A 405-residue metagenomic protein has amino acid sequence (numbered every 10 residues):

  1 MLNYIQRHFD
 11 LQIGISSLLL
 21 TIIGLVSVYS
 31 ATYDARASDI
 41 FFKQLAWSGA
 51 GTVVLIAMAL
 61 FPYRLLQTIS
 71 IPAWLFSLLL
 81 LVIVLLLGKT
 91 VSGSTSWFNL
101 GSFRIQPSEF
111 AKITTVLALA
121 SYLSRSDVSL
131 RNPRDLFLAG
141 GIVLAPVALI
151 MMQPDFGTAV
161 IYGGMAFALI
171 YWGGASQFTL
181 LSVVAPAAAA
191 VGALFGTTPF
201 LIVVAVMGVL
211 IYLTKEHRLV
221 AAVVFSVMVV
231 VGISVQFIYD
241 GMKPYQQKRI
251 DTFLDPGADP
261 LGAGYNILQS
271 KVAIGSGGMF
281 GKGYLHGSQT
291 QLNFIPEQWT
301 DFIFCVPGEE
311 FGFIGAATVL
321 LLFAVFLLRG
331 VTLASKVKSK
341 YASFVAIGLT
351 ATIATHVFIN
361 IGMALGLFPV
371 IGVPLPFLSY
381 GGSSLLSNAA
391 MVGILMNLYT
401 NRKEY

Functional and structural regions predicted by a protein language model:
M1, N360-Y405: A juxtamembrane structural motif centered on a specific transmembrane helix
M1-L18: N-terminal membrane topogenic signal
I5-Q6, L136, L292-I295, V337-K338: Helix-boundary and loop/linker segments of multi-pass membrane transporters
G14-S30, D34-G262, C305, E309-L365 (+2 more regions): Hydrophobic alpha-helical transmembrane segments of multi-pass inner membrane proteins, especially in bacterial systems
T32, S182, L285-H286, L320 (+3 more regions): Proline- and acidic/polar-enriched loop/turn elements at helix boundaries
D155-V160, K282-G287, Q298-T300, I371 (+2 more regions): Transmembrane helix boundary and interhelical junction motifs in multipass membrane proteins
T252-T300, F311-G315: TM-adjacent membrane-interface loops and short helices in multi-pass inner/ER membrane proteins
